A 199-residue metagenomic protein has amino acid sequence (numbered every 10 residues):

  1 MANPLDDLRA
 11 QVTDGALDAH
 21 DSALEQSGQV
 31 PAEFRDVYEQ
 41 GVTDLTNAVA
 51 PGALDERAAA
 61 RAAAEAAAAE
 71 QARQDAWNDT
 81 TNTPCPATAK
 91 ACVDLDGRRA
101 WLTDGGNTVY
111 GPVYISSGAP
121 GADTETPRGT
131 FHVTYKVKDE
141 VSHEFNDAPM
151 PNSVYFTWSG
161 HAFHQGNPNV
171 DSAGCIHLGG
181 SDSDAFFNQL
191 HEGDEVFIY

Functional and structural regions predicted by a protein language model:
M1-R128, Y199: Intrinsically disordered, low-complexity, Pro/Ser/Thr/Asn/Gly/Ala-rich spacer/linker segments adjacent to signal
N3-L24, A66-A69, N82-T88, E125-R128 (+1 more regions): Exported/periplasmic cell-wall-interacting domains
A100, V133, V154: Conserved hydrophobic/aromatic pocket- or pore-lining residues that grip, position, or stack substrates in active sites
